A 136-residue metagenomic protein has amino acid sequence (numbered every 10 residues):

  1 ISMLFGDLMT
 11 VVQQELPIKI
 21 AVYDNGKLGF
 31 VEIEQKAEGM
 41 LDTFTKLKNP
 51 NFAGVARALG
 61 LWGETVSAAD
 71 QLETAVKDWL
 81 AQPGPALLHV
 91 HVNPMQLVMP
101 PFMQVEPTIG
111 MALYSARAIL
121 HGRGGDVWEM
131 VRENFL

Functional and structural regions predicted by a protein language model:
I1-L136: Thiamine diphosphate
